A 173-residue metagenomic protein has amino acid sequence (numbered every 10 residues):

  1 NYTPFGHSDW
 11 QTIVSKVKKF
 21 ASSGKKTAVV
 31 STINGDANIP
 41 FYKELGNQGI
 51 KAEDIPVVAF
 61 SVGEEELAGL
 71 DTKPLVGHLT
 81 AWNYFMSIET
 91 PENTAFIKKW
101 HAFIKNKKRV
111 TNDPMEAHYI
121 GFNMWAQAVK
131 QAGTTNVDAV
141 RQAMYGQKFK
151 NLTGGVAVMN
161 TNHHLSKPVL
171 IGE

Functional and structural regions predicted by a protein language model:
N1-Q48, S87-A95, A157: Extracellular/periplasmic Venus flytrap/periplasmic-binding protein
T3-F5, V62, N83, Y145: Residues that form or immediately flank small-molecule/cofactor binding pockets and catalytic motifs
W10-V14, M115-F122, A126: Short, amphipathic alpha-helical "lid/cap" segments that border enzyme active or binding sites
K16-K19, K99-A102, G146: Residues within well-ordered alpha-helical secondary structure of globular protein domains
V30, Y42, G46, V58 (+5 more regions): Generic hydrophobic alpha-helical scaffold/packing signal
N34-A37, E92, A117-G121, K167: Catalytic-loop motifs flanking and including active-site residues across diverse enzymes
L45-Y119, V129-T135: Extracellular/periplasmic periplasmic-binding protein-like sensory domains
A102-M115, M124-E173: Segments of small-molecule ligand-sensing domains
